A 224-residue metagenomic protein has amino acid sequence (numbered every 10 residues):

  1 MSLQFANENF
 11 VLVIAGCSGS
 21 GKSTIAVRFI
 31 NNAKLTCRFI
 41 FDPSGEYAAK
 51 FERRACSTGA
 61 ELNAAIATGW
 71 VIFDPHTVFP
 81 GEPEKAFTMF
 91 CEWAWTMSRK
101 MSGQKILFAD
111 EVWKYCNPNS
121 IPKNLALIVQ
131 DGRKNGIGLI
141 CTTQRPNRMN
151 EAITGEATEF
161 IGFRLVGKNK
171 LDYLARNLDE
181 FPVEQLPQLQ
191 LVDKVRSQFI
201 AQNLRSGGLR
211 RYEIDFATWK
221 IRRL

Functional and structural regions predicted by a protein language model:
M1, A6-E8, L12, I25 (+5 more regions): Conserved P-loop NTPase motor module
M1-S2, E52-G69: A short, well-structured beta->alpha microelement
V11-A15, F39, I72: Short hydrophobic/aromatic beta-strand immediately N-terminal to the Walker A/P-loop
L12-S20, T24-I30, G81-E180: Conserved P-loop NTPase motor cores
S20-G59: Walker A/P-loop NTP-binding active-site region of P-loop NTPases, recognizing the glycine-rich GxxxxGKT/S
E46-R53, A64-I66, N150-T154: Short loop/helix-cap segments at secondary-structure boundaries that form the rim of catalytic
N63-A86: Conserved P-loop NTPase mechanochemical-coupling segment
D172-S206: P-loop/Walker A phosphate-binding loop and immediately adjacent motor/lid segment at beta-alpha junctions
